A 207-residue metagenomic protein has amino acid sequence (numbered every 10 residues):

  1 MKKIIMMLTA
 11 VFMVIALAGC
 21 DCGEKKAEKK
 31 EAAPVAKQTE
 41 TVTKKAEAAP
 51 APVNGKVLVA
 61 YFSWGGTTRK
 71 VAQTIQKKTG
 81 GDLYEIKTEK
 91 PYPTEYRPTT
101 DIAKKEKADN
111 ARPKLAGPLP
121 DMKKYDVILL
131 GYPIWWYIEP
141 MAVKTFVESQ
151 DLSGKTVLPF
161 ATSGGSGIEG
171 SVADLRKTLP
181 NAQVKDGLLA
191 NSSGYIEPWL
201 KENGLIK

Functional and structural regions predicted by a protein language model:
I4-T9, C20-K207: Active-site-proximal alpha-helix that buttresses catalytic centers in soluble enzyme cores
V14-G19: Bacterial Sec-type N-terminal signal peptides, specifically the leucine/valine-rich hydrophobic h-region
